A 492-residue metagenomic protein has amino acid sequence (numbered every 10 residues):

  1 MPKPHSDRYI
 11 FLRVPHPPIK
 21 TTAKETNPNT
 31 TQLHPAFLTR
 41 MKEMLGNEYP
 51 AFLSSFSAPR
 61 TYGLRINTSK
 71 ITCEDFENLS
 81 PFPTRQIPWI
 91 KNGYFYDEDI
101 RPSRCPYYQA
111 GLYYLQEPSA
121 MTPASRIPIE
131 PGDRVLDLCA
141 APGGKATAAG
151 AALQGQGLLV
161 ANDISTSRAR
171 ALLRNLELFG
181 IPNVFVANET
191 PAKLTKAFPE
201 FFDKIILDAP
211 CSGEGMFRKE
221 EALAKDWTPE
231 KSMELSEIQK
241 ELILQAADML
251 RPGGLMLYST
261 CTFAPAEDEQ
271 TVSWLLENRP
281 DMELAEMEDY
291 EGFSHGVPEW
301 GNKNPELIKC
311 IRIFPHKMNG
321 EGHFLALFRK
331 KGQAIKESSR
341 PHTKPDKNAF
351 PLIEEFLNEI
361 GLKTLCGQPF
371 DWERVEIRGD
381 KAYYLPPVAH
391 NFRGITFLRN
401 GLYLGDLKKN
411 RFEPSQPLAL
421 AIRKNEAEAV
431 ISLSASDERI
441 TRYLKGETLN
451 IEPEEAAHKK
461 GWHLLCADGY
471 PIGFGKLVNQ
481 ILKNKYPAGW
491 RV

Functional and structural regions predicted by a protein language model:
I10-V14, P18-E77, E321-F324, K331-V492: Polybasic, low-complexity RNA-engagement segments
E130, K196-I206: A short acidic, Gly/Pro-enriched loop at the edge of an enzyme's catalytic core that lines a small-molecule cofactor
G132-C139: Conserved class I S-adenosyl-L-methionine
P142-G155: Conserved SAM-binding loop of SAM-dependent methyltransferases across substrates and taxa, primarily the Class I
Q154, L250-P252: Helix-to-beta-strand junctions that scaffold the AdoMet/dcAdoMet cofactor pocket in Class I SAM-dependent enzymes
I164-P199: S-adenosyl-L-methionine
S167, K204-L244, C261-D268, E291-P298: Mobile active-site "lid"/loop adjacent to the S-adenosyl-L-methionine
F202, L255-Y258, F263-Y383: Class I S-adenosyl-L-methionine
